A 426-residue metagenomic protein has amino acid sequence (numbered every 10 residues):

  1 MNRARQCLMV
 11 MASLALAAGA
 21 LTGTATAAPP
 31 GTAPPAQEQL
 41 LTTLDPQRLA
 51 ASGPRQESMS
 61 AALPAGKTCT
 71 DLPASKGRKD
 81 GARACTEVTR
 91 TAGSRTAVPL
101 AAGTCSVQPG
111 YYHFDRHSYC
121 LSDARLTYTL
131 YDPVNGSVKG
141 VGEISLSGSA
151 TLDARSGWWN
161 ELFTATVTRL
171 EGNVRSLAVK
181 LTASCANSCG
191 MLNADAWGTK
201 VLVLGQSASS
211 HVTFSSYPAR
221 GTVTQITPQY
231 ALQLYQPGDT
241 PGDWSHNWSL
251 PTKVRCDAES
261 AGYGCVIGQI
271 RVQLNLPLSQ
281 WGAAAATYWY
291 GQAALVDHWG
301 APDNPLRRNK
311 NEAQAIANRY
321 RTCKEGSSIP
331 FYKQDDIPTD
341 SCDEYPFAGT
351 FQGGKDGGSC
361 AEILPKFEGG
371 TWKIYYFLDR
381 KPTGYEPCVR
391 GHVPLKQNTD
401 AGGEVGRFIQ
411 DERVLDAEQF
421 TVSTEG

Functional and structural regions predicted by a protein language model:
M1-P30: Secretory targeting and sorting signals
P30-T339, A348-G426: Nuclease and nuclease-like effector domains acting on nucleic acids or nucleotide cofactors
C342: Short hydrophobic beta-strand that contains or immediately precedes a catalytic carboxylate
